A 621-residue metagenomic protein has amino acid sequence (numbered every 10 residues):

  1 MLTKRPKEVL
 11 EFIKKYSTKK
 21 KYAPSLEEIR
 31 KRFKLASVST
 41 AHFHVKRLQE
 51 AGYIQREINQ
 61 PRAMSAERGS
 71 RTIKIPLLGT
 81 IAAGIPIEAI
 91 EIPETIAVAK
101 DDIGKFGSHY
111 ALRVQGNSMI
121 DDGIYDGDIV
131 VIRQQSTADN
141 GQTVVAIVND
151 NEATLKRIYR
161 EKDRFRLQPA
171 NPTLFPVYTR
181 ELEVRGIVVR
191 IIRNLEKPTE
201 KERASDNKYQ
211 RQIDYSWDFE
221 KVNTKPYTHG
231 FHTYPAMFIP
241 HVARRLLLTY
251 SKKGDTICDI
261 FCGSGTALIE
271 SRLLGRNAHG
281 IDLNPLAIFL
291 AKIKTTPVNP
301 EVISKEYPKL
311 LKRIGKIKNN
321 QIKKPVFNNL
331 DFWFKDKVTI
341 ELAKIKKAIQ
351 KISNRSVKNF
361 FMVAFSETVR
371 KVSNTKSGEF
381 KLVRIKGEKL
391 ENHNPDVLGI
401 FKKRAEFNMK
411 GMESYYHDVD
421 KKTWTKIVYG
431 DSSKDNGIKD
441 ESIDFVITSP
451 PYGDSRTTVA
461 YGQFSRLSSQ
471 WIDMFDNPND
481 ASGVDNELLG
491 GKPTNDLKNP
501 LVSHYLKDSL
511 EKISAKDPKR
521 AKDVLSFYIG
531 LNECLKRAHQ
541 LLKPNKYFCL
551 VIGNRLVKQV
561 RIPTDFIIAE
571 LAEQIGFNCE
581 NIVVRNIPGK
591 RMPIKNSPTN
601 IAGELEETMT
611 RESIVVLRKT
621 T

Functional and structural regions predicted by a protein language model:
M1-T72: N-terminal intrinsically disordered, low-complexity, charge/repeat-rich segments that act as generic
I85, T95, D102-T199: Acidic/glycine-rich C-terminal interaction modules and beta/coil loop segments that lie outside canonical DNA-binding
T199-K252: S-adenosyl-L-methionine
A243, D255-L274, A278-P285, A291 (+4 more regions): Conserved proline-anchored active-site loop of SAM-dependent methyltransferases that bridges a beta-strand
P285-I352, F464-D496: Conserved phosphoryl-transfer catalytic core
T339-T448, G453-G462: SAM-dependent nucleic-acid methyltransferase catalytic core
Y452-R537: SAM-dependent methyltransferase catalytic-core segment centered on the flexible catalytic loop and adjoining short
K543, T599-T621: Core SAM-dependent methyltransferase catalytic element
